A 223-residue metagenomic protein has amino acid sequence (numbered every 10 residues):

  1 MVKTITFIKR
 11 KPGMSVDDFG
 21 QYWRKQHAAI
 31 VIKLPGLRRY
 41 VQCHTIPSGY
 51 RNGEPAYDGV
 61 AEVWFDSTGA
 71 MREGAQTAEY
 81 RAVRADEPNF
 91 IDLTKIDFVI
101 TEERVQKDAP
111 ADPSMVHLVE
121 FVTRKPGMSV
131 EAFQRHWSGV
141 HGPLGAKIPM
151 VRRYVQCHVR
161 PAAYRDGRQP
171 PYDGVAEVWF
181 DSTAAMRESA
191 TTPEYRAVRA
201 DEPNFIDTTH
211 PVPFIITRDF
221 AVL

Functional and structural regions predicted by a protein language model:
M1-L223: Macromolecular interaction modules
